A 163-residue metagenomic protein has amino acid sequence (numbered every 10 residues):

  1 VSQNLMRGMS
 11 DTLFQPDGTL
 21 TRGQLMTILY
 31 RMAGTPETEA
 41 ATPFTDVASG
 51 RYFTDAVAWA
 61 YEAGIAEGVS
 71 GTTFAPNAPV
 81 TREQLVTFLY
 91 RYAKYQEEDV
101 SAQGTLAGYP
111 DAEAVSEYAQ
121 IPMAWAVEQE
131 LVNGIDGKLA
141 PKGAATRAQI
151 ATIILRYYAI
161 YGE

Functional and structural regions predicted by a protein language model:
S2-D55, A63-E83, L89-A119, N133-A145 (+1 more regions): Feature responds to low-complexity, polar/acidic, surface-exposed segments characteristic of secreted/exported proteins
M123: Catalytic cores of secreted/periplasmic or lumenal enzymes
